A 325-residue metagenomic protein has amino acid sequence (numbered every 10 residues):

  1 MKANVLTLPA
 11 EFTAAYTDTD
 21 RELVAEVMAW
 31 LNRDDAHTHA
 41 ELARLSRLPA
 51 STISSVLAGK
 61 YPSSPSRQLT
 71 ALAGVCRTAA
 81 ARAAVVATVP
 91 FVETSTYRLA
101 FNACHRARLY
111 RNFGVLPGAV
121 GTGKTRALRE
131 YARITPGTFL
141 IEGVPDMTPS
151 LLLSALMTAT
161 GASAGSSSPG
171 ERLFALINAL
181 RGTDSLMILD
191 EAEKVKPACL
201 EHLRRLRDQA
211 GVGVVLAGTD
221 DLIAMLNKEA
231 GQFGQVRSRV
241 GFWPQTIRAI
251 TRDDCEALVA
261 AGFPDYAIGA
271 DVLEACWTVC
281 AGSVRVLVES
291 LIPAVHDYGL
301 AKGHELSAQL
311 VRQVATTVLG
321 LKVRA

Functional and structural regions predicted by a protein language model:
M1-S51, S55-A58, S63-G74, R252-D253 (+1 more regions): C-terminal alpha-helical "lid" subdomain
A80-E93: Conserved adenine-nucleotide phosphate-binding loops and their immediately adjacent elements
F91-R108: Pre-Walker A adenine-sensing motif
R108-E130, V144-P145: Walker A/P-loop nucleotide-binding motif
F113-V120, L206-G234: Sensor-1/coupling segment of RecA-like P-loop NTPase cores
I134-I141, G161-A164: Post-Walker A helix-loop "phosphate-sensing" segment adjacent to the P-loop in P-loop NTPases
I141-P145, M225-A230, G241-D253: Conserved AAA+ ATPase "SRH/arginine-finger" region at the nucleotide-binding site
T148-P149, S154, A164-H202, D208 (+5 more regions): Mid-core helix/loop region of P-loop NTP-binding domains shared across ATPases and GTPases
